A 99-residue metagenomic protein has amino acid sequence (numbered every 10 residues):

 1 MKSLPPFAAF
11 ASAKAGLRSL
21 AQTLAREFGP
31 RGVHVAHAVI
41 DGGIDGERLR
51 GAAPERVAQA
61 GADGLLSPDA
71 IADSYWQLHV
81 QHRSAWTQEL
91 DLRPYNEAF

Functional and structural regions predicted by a protein language model:
M1, V35-R50: Short, flexible catalytic-loop segment of classical short-chain dehydrogenase/reductase
M1-G16, A21-Q22, R26-P30, I44: Catalytic loop of short-chain dehydrogenase/reductase
K2-L4, A52-E55: A short alpha-helix capping/helix-coil boundary motif
A9, G46, G51, S67-P68: Generic structural "secondary-structure junction" signal
S12-A15, P54-A58: Short, low-complexity, polar/charged sequence segments that are solvent-exposed and flexible
P30-G42, E55-F99: C-terminal helical subdomain
